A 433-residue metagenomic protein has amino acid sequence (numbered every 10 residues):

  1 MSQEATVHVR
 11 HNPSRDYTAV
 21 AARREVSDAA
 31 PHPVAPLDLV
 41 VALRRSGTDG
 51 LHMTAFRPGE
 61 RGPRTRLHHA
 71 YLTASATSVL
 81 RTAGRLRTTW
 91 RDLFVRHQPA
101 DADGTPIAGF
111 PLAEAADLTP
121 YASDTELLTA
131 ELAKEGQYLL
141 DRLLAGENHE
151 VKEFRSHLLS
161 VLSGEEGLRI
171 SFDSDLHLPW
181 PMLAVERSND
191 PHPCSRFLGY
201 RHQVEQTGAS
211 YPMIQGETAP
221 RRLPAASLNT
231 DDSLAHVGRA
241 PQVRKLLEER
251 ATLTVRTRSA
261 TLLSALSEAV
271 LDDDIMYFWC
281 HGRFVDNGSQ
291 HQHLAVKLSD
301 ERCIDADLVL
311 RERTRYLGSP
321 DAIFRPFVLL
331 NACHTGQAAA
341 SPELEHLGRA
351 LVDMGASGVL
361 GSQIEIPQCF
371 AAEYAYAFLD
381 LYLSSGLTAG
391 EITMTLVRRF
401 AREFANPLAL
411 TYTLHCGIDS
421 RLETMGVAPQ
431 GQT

Functional and structural regions predicted by a protein language model:
S2-G167, S171, D175-H177: Non-catalytic, solvent-exposed interaction/assembly segments
S2-L37, N189-H202, Q206, H334 (+1 more regions): Flexible, low-complexity linker/boundary loops enriched in proline and small hydrophobic residues that flank enzymatic
Q98-P99, D103-Y138, A145-H149, D173-H177 (+1 more regions): A domain-level signal for caspase-like cysteine endopeptidase catalytic cores and their zymogen-processing architecture
S195-L223, S299-F324, Q368-C369, E373-T433: Caspase-like cysteine protease fold
L247-S341: Catalytic-core segments of thiol-dependent peptidases
A269, V352-G355: Non-catalytic positions within long, well-ordered alpha-helices that form the structural scaffold/packing of enzyme
P342-A350: Charged helix-capping and loop-helix junction motifs
S357-C369: Short acidic/histidine-rich active-site segments
